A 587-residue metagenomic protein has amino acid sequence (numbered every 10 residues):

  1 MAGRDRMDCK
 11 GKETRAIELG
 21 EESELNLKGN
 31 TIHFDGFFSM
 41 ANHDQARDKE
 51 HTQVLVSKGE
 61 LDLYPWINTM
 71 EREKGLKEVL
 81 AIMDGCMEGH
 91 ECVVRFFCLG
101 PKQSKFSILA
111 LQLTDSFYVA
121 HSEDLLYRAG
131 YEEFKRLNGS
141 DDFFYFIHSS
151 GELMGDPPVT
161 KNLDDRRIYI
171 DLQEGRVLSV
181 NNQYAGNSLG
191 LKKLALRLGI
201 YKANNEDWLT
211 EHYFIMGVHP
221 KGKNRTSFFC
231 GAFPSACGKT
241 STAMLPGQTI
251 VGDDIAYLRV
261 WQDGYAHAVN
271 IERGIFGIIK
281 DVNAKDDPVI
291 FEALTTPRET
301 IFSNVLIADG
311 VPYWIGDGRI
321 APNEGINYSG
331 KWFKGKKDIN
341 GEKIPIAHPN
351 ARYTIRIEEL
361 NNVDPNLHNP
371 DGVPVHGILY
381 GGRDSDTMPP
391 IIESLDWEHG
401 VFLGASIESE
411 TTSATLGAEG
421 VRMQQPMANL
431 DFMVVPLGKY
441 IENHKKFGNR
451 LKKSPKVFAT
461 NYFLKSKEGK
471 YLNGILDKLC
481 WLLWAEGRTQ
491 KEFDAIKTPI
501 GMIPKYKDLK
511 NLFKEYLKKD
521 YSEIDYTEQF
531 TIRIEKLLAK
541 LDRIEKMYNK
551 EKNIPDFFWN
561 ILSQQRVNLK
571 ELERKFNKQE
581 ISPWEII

Functional and structural regions predicted by a protein language model:
M1, E91-V94, Y213-I215, T226-C230 (+5 more regions): Beta-sheet entry/capping signal
R4-E50, V56-L61, G75-V79, C86-C92 (+6 more regions): Conserved NTP phosphate-binding and transfer environment spanning the P-loop NTPase/kinase superfamily
E88-H90, R95-D156: A contiguous, mid-domain pocket- or channel-lining segment that forms the substrate-recognition surface
G100-K102, Y201, H219-K223, S235-C237 (+6 more regions): Short, glycine-/Ser/Thr-/acidic-enriched flexible segments
L109-S116, P246-Q248, G264-I275, N283-D286 (+2 more regions): Short secondary-structure boundary/capping segments
S150-H212: Charged, amphipathic alpha-helical linker segments immediately N-terminal to NTP-binding catalytic cores
D207-T210, M216-T226: Phosphate-binding P-loop
W208, R225-D309: Catalytic or ion-translocation cores adjacent to nucleophile or general acid/base/metal-coordination motifs in diverse
